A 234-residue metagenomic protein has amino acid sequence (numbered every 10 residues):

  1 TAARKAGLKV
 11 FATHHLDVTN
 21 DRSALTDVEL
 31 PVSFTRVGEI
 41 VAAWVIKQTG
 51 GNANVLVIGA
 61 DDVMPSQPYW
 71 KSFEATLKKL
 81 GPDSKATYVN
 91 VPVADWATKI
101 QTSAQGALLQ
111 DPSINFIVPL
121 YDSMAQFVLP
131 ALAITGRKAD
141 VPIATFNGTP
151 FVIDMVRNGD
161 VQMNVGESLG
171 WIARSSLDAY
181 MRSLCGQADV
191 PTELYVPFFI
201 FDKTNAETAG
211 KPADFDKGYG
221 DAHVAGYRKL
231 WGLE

Functional and structural regions predicted by a protein language model:
T1-K5, F73, P92-M155: Hydrophobic alpha-helical
A2-R36, N54, T149-R157, V161-Q162: Flexible loop/hinge segments that line or gate small-molecule binding clefts
K9-H14, E29-P31, N54-G59, T87-Y88 (+3 more regions): Structural recognition of the beta-strand scaffold that forms the well-ordered cores of secreted hydrolase catalytic
T19-D21, P65, A173: Generic structural signal for helix capping and beta-alpha/helix-loop junctions
V28-V55, Q67-P68, I100-Q101, G148-V152 (+1 more regions): Hydrophobic alpha-helical segments within soluble ligand-binding/sensing domains
V37-V41, P65-S84, S103, F127 (+1 more regions): Short, solvent-exposed amphipathic alpha-helices that sit in or adjacent to ligand/effector-binding or catalytic
N54-G59, E74-A97: Short beta-strand elements in bilobed, periplasmic/extracellular small-molecule ligand-binding domains
W171, S175-E234: Hinge/cleft segment of the Venus flytrap/periplasmic-binding protein
